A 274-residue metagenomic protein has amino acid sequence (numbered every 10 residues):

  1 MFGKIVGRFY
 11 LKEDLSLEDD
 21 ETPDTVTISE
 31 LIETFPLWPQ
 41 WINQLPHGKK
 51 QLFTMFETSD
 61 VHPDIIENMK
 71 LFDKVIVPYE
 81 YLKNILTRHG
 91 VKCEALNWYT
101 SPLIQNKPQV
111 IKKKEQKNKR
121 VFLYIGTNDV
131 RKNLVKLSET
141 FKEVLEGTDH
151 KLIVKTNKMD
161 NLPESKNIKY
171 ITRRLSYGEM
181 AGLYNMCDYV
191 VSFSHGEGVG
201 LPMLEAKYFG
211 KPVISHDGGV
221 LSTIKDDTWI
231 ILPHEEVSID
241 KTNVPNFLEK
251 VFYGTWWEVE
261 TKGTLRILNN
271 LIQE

Functional and structural regions predicted by a protein language model:
L11-I85, G178-E179: Extended catalytic core of nucleotide-activated donor transferases of GT-like folds
P63-D64, Y99-N118: Acidic anion/phosphate-binding donor-loop and adjacent secondary structure in glycosyltransferase catalytic cores
K92, L96-K107, E235-V237: Short beta-strand->alpha-helix junction loop in the catalytic core of nucleotide-activated group-transfer enzymes
K114-K132, S138-K142, L152-I153, V251-Y253: Conserved donor-binding/catalytic core segment of Leloir-type glycosyltransferases
M159-A181: Nucleotide-activated donor-binding/catalytic signature segment of Leloir-type glycosyltransferases, i.e., the conserved
G182-C187: Short alpha-helical donor nucleotide-sugar binding micro-motif in glycosyltransferases
H195: Aromatic "clamp/platform" in nucleotide-sugar-dependent glycosyltransferases that forms part of the donor/acceptor
P212-S215: Short hydrophobic beta-strand element within catalytic cores of glycosyltransferases and related nucleotide-activated
